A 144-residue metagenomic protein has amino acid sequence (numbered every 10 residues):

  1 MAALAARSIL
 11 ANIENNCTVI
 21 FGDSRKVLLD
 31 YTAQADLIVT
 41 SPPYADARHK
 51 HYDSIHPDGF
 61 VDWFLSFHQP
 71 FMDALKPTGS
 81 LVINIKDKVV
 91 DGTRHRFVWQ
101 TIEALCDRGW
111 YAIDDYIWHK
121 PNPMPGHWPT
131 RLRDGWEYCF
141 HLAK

Functional and structural regions predicted by a protein language model:
M1-K144: Core catalytic lobe of class I
